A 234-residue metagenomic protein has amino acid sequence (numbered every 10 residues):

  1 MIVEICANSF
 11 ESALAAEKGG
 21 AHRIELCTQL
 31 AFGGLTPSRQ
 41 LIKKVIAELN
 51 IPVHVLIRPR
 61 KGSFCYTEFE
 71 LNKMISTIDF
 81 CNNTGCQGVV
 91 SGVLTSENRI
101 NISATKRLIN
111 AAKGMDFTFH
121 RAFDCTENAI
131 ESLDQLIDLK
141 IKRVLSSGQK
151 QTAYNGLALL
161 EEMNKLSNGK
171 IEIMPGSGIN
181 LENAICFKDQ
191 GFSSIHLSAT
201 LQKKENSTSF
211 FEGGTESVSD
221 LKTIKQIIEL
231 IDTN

Functional and structural regions predicted by a protein language model:
M1-I24, Q29-T36: N-terminal pre-domain/capping segments
V3-A7, I24-L26, V53-I57, V89-S91 (+4 more regions): Hydrophobic faces of well-ordered beta-strands that scaffold small-molecule active sites in alpha/beta enzyme cores
E11, L30-N50, F69, V93-K113 (+4 more regions): Active-site-adjacent beta->alpha loops and helix N-cap segments on the catalytic face of soluble alpha/beta enzymes
E11-A15, C65-T77, D124-L139, M163-S167 (+1 more regions): Catalytic cores of alpha/beta
G19-I24, L49-P52, G85-G88, A111-M115 (+3 more regions): Glycine-enriched alpha-helix->loop->beta-strand junction motifs that scaffold or abut catalytic
K43-F80: Structural motif corresponding to the early beta-alpha repeats
G85, S167-N234: C-terminal alpha-helical cap/extension of soluble enzyme domains
T118-Y154: Histidine/lysine/aspartate-rich catalytic loop segments that bind and position anionic ligands
